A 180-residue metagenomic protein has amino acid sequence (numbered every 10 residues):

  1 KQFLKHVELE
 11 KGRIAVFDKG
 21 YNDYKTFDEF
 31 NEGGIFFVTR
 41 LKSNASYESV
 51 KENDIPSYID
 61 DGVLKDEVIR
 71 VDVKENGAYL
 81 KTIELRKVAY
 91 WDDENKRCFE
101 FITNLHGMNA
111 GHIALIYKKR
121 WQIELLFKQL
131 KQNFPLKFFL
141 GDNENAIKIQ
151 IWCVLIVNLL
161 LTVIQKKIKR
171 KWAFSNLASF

Functional and structural regions predicted by a protein language model:
K1-F180: Single, function-defining residue in the core of a domain
